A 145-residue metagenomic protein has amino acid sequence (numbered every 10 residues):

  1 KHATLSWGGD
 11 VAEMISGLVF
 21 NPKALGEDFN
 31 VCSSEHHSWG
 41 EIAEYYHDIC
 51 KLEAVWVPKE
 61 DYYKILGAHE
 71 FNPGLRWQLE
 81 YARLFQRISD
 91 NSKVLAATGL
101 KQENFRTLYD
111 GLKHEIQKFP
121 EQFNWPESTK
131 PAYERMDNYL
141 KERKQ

Functional and structural regions predicted by a protein language model:
K1-F20, G26-E27: Substrate-positioning beta->alpha
H2, L84-Q86: Glycine/small-residue-rich pyrophosphate-binding loop that anchors the diphosphate of NDP-sugar donors
H2-A3, H37, I49, G99: Soluble, non-transmembrane catalytic domains of enzymes that act on hydrophobic metabolites at membranes
S6, S34-H37, S89, E103-R106: Residue-level signal for the nucleotide or nucleotide-sugar donor/cofactor binding architecture
G17, N21-Q78, N91, K113-H114 (+3 more regions): Mid/C-terminal beta-alpha module of Rossmann-like enzyme folds, strongest in SDR-family dehydrogenases/epimerases
E80-A82: Short, contiguous acidic/charged loop-to-helix segments that flank catalytic cores in large enzymes
K93-L95: Structural element of the ATP-grasp superfamily
L100-F105, Q122-F123: Substrate-binding/catalytic groove segments of enzymes that remodel or degrade extracellular structural polymers
